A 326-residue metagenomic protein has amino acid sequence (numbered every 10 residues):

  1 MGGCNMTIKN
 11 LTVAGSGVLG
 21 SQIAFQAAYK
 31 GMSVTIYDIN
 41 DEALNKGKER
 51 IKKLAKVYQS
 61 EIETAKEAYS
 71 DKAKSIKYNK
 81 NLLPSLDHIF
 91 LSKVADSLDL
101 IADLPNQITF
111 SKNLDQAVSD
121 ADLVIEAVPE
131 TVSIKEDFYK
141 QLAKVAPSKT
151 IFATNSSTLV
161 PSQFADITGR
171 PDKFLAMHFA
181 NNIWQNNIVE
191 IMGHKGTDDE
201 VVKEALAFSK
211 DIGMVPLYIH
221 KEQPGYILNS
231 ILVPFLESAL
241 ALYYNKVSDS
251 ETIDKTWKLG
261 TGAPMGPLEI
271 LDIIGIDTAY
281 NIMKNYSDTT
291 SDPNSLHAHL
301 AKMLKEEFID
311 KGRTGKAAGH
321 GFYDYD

Functional and structural regions predicted by a protein language model:
G2-P84, V145: NAD(P)+-binding Rossmann beta1-loop-alpha1 motif at the extreme N-terminus of oxidoreductases
G2-T7, K30-M32, E67, K203 (+3 more regions): NAD(P)-dependent Rossmann-like dehydrogenase/reductase catalytic/cofactor-binding core
A24, Y29, K66-I89, L100-D120 (+1 more regions): Amphipathic alpha-helical segments at domain termini/boundaries
Y29-M32, S119, N182-M192, P264 (+1 more regions): Acidic/polar active-site rim loop that often engages polyanionic ligands
N40, D198, S248-T252: Helix N-cap / loop-to-helix initiation motif
L86-D103, T109-T168: Rossmann-fold NAD(P) dinucleotide-binding segment
V128, I151-K221, N229: Rossmann-fold dinucleotide-binding core
N187-I188, F235-A239, G266, I282-Y286: A general alpha-helix detector
